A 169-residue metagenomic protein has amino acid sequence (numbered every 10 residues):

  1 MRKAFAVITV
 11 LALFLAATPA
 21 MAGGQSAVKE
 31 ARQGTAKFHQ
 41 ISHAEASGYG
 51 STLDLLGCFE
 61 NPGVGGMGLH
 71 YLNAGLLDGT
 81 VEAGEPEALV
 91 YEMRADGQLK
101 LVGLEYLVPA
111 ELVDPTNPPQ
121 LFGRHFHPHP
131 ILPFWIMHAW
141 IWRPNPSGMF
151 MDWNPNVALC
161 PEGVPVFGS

Functional and structural regions predicted by a protein language model:
M1-A4: Positively charged n-region of N-terminal signal peptides that target proteins for export
I8-A16: Bacterial N-terminal signal peptides
T18-A22: Sec/Tat signal peptide C-region and signal peptidase I cleavage site
G23-S169: Primary mode marks residue(s) on the alpha4-beta5-alpha5 output face of response regulator receiver
